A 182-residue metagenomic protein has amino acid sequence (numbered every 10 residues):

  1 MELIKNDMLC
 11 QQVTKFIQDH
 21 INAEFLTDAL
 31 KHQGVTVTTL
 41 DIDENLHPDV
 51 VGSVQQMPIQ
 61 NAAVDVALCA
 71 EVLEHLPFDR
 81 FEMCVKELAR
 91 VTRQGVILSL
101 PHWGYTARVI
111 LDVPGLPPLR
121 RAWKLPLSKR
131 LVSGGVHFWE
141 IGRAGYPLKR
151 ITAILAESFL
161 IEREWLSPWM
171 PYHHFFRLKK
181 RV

Functional and structural regions predicted by a protein language model:
M1-N61, V66-L68, E82-V85, H137-F159 (+1 more regions): Conserved N-terminal segment of class I S-adenosyl-L-methionine
D43, A63, Q94, H102-G104: Short, flexible active-site-adjacent loop segments at beta-strand->alpha-helix junctions, enriched in small/polar
L68-H75, S99: Short catalytic micro-motifs in class I SAM-dependent methyltransferases
F78: Short, conserved catalytic or interaction motifs in soluble domains
E82-V96: A short glycine-rich, Lys/Arg-flanked "PGG" loop and its adjoining helix->strand segment in the class I
I97-P126: Conserved class I S-adenosyl-L-methionine
P118-L148: Conserved catalytic/acceptor-binding region of the Class I
